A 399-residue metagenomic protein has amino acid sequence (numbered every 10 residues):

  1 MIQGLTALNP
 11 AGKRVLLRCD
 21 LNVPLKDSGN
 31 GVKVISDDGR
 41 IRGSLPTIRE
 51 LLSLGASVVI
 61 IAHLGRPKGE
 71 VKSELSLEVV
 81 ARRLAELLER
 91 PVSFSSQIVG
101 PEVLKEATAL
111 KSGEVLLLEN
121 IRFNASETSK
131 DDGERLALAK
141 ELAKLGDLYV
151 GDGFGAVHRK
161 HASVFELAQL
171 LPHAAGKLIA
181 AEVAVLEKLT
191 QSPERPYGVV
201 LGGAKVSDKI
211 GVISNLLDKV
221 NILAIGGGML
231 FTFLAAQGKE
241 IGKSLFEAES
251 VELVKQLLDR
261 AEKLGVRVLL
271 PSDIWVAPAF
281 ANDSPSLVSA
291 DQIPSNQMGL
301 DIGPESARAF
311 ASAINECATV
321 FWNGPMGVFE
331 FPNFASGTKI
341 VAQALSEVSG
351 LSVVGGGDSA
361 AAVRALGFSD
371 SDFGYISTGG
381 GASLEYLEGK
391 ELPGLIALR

Functional and structural regions predicted by a protein language model:
M1-R399: Active-site loop-to-helix "anion-binding N-cap" substructures in soluble metabolic enzymes
